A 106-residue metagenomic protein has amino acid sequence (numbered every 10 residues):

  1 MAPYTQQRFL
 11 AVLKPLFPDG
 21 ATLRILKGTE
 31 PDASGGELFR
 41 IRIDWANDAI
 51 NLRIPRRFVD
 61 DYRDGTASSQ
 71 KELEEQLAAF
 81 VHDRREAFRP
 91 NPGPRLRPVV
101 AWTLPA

Functional and structural regions predicted by a protein language model:
M1-P31, Y62-L77, D83, A87 (+2 more regions): Negatively charged, low-complexity tracts enriched in Asp/Glu with abundant Ser/Thr
A21-R63: Amphipathic alpha-helical interaction modules
